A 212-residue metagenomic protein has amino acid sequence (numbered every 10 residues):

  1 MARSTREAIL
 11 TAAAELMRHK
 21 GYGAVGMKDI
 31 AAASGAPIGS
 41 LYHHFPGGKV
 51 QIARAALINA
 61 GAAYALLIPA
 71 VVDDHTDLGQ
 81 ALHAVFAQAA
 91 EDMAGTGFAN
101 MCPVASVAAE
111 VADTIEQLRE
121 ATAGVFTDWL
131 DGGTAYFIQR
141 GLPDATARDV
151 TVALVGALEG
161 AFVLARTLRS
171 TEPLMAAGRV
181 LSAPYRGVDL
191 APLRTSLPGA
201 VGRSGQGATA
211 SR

Functional and structural regions predicted by a protein language model:
A8, A12-A55: Helix-turn-helix
I9-M17, A89, G133, L158: Short hydrophobic clusters on alpha-helical segments that form packing/core surfaces in small helical domains
A53, Q80-A84, G95-Q117: Amphipathic alpha-helical segments used for helix-helix packing
I68-N100, Q139, V150-L154: Hydrophobic alpha-helical connector segments
Q80, E120-A121, Q139-V155, E172 (+1 more regions): All-alpha amphipathic helical-bundle segments outside canonical DNA-binding/catalytic cores that form hydrophobic
D92-A94, V155-P173, P184-R194: Amphipathic C-terminal alpha-helical segment
P103-S106, A145-L164, A176, V180-P184: Hydrophobic alpha-helical segments that form the core of small-molecule binding pockets and/or dimer interfaces
T114-E116, F126-T151, G187-T195, G199 (+1 more regions): Hydrophobic alpha-helical bundle segments that form small-molecule/ligand-binding pockets
